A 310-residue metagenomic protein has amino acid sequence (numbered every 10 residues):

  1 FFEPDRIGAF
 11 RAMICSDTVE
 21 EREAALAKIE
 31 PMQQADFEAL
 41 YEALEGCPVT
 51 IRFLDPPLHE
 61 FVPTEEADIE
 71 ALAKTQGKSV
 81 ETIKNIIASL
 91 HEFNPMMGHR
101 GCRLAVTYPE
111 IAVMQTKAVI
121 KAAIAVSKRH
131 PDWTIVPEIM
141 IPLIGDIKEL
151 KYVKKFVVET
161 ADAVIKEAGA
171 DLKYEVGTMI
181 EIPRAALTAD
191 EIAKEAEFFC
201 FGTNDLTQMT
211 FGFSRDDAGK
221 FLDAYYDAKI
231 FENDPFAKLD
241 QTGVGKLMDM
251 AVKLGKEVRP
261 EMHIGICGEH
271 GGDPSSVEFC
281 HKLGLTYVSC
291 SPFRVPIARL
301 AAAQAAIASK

Functional and structural regions predicted by a protein language model:
F1-K310: Conserved alpha/beta-domain cores
